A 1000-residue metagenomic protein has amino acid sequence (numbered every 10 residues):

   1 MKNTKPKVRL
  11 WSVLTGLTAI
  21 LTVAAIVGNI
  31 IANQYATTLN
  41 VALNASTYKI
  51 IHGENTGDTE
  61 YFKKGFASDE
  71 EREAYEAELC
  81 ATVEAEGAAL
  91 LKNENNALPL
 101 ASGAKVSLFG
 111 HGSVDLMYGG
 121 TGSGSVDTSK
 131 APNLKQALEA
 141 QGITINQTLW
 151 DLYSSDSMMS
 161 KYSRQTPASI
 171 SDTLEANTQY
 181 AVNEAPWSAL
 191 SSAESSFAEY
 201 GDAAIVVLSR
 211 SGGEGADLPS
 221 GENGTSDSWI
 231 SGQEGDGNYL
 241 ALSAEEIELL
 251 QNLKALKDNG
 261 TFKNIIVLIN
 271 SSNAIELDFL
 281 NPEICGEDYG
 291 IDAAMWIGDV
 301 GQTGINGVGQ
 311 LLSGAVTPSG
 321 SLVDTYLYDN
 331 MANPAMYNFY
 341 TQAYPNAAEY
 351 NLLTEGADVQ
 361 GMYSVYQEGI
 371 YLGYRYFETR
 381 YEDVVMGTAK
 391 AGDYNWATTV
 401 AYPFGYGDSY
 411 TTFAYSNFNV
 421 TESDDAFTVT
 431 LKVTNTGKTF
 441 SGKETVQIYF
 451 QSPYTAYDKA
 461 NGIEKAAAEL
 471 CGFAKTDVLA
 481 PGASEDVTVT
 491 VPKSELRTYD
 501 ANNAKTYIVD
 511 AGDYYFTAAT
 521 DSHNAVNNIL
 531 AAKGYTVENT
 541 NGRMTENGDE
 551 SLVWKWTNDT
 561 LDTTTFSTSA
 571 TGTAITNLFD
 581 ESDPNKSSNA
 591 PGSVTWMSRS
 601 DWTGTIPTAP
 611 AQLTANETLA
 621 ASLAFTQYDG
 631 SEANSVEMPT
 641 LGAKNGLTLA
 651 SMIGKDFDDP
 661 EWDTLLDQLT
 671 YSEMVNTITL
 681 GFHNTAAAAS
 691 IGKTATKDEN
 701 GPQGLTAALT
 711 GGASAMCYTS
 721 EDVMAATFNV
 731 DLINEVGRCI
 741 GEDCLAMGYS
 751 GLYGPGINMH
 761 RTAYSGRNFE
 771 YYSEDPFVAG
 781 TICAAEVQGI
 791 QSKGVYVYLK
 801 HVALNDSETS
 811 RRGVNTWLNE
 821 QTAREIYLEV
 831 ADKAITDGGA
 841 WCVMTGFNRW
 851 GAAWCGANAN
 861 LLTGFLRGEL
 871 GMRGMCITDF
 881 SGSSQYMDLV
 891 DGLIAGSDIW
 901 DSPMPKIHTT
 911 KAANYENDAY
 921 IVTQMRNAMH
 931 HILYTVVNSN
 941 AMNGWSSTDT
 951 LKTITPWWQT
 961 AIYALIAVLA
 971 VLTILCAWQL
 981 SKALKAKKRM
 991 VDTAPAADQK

Functional and structural regions predicted by a protein language model:
M1-Y499, D510-F516, S522, G572-K1000: Glycoside hydrolase catalytic-domain context in secreted enzymes
K493-F566: Terminal connector regions
